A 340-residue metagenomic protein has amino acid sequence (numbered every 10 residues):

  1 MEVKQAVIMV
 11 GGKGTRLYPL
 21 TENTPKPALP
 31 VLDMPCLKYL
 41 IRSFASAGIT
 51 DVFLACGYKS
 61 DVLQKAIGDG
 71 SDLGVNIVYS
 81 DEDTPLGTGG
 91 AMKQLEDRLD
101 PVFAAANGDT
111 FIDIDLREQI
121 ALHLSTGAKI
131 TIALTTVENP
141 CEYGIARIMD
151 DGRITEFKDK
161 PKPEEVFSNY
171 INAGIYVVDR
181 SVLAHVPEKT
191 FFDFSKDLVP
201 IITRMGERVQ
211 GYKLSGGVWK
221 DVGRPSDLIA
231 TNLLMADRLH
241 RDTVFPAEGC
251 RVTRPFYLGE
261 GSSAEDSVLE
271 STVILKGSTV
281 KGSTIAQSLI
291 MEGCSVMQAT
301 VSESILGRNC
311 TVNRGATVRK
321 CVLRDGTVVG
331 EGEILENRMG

Functional and structural regions predicted by a protein language model:
M1-Q64: N-terminal glycine-rich phosphate-binding loop and ensuing alpha1 helix
R16, V62-K65, Q94, D115 (+2 more regions): Phosphate- and divalent-cation-binding pockets in alpha/beta enzyme and binding domains that engage nucleotide-derived
A28, A146-I148, V199, G211: A structural signal for short hydrophobic beta-strand segments in well-ordered beta-sheet cores
I49, F103-A104, F111, R117-L124 (+2 more regions): Catalytic-core segments of class I nucleotidyltransferases/pyrophosphorylases that form NMP-activated intermediates
F53-G57, L134, I305: Short internal beta-strands
Q64-K65, D69-D150: Conserved beta-loop-beta/alpha segment of the NTase-like Rossmann-fold superfamily that binds/positions NTPs
D97, V280-G340: Glycine-rich hexapeptide-repeat left-handed beta-helix
T190, T203-S295: Extended, small-residue-rich solenoid/repeat segments and analogous flexible loops that form exposed scaffolds
